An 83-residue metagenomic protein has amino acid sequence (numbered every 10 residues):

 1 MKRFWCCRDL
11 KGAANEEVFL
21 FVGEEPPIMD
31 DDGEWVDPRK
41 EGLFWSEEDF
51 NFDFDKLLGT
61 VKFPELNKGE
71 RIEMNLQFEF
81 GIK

Functional and structural regions predicted by a protein language model:
R3-K11: A short beta-strand micro-motif
L10-A13, P27-I28, S46: Catalytic phosphate/metal-binding cores of nucleic-acid and nucleotide-processing enzymes, i.e., regions that mediate
E16: Structured alpha/beta reader/binder surfaces that contact nucleic acids or chromatin modification marks
F19-G23: Short, surface-exposed beta-strand/strand-loop-strand elements in extracellular ectodomains
I28-W35: Acidic, Ser/Thr-rich peripheral helices and adjacent loops at domain boundaries
V36-K83: Low-complexity intrinsically disordered segments
